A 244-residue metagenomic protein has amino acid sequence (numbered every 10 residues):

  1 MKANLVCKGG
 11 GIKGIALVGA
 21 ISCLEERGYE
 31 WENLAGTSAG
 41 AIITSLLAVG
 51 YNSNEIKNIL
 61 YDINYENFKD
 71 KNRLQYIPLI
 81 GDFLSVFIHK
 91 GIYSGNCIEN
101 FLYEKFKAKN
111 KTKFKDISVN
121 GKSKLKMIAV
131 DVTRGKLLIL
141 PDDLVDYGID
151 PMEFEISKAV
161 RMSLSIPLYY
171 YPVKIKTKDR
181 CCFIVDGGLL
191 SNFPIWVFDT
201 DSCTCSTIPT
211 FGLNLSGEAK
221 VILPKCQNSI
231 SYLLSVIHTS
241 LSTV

Functional and structural regions predicted by a protein language model:
M1-T37, S45-V244: Patatin-like phospholipase
